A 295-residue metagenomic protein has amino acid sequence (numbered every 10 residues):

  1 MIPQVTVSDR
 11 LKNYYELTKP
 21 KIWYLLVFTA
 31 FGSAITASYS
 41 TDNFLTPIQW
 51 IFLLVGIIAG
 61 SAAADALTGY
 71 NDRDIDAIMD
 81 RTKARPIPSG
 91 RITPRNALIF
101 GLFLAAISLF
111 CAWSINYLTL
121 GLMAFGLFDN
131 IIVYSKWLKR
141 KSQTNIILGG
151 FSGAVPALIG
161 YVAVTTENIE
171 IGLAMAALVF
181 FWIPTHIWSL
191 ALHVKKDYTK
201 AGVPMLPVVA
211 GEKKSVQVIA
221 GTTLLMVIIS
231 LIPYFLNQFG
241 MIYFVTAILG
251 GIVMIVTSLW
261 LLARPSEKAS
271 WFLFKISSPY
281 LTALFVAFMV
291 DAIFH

Functional and structural regions predicted by a protein language model:
M1-L11, N71-I92, W188-V216: Cytosolic, membrane-interface loops and tails of multi-pass inner-membrane proteins
F28-S33, R85-P88, I147-V164, K213 (+1 more regions): Small-residue-rich segments of transmembrane alpha-helices in multi-pass membrane proteins, especially helix faces
F28-T36, S40-R73, R81, A105 (+4 more regions): Membrane-embedded alpha-helical segments that form the functional core of polytopic membrane enzymes, especially those
F31-I35, A106-F110, I131-K136, A157-V162 (+4 more regions): Alpha-helical transmembrane segments of multipass membrane proteins
I58-L67, F128-S135, A176-K195, V227 (+1 more regions): Transmembrane alpha-helical segments that form the membrane-embedded catalytic/substrate-channel core of multi-pass
D80-G121, G211-F235: Multi-pass membrane catalytic core of lipid/isoprenoid biosynthesis enzymes
P94-T166: Intramembrane alpha-helical segments
I255-A283: Interfacial loop-to-transmembrane junctions
